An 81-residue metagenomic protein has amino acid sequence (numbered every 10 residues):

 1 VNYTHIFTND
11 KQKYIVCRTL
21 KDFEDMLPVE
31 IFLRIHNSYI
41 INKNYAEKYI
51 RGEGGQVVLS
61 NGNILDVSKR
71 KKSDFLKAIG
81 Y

Functional and structural regions predicted by a protein language model:
V1-S60: Conserved binding/recognition cores within well-folded domains
S60-D66: Short, flexible active-site recognition loops that position polar ligands and cofactors
S68-Y81: Short, basic/aromatic-enriched C-terminal tail that caps enzymatic domains
